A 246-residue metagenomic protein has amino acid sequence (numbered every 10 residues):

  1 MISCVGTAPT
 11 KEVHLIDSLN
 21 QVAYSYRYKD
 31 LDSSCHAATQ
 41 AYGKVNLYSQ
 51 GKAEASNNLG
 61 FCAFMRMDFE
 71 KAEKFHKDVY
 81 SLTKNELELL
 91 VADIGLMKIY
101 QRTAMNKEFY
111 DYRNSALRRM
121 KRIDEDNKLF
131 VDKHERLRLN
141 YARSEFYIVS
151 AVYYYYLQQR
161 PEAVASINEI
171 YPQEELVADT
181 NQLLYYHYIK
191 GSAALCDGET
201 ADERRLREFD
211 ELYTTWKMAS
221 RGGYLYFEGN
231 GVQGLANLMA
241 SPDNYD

Functional and structural regions predicted by a protein language model:
S3-D246: A "functional boundary" signal
